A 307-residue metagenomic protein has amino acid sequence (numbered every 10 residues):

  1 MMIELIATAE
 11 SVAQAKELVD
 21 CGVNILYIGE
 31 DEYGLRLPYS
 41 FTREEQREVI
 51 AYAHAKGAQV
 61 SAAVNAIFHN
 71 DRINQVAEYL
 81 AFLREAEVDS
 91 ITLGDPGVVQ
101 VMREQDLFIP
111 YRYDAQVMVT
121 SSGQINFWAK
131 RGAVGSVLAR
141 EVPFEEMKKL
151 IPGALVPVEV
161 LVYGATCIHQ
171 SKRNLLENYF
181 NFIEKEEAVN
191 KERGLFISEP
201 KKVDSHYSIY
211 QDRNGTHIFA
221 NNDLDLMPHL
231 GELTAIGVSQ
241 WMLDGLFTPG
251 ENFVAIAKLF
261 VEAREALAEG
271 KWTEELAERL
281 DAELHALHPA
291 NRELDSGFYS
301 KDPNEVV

Functional and structural regions predicted by a protein language model:
M2-V117, F144-V307: Active-site pocket-lining/capping segments in soluble small-molecule metabolic enzymes
S121-G123: Conserved nucleotide-cofactor-binding alpha/beta core module
G132-A133: As written
